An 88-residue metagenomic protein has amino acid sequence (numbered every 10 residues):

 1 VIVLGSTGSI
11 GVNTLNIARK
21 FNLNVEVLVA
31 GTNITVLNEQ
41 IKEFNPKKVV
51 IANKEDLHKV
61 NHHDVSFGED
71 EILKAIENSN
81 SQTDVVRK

Functional and structural regions predicted by a protein language model:
V1-K48: N-terminal Rossmann-like dinucleotide-binding module
T7, N53, G68-E69: Helix N-cap/beta->alpha junction signal
N22, N45, K59-N61, N80: Short, flexible coil/linker elements and helix-boundary hinge sites characteristic of intrinsically disordered
L28, K48-I51, H62-S66: Short N-terminal micro-motifs specific to bacterial/archaeal maturation and metal-cluster initiation sites
N33-I34, N53-L57: Short, polar loop motifs at secondary-structure junctions
E39-Q40, L57-H62: Short loop/helix-cap segments at secondary-structure boundaries that form the rim of catalytic
N61-R87: A structured beta-alpha segment of the ubiquitous adenosine-cofactor-binding alpha/beta core
